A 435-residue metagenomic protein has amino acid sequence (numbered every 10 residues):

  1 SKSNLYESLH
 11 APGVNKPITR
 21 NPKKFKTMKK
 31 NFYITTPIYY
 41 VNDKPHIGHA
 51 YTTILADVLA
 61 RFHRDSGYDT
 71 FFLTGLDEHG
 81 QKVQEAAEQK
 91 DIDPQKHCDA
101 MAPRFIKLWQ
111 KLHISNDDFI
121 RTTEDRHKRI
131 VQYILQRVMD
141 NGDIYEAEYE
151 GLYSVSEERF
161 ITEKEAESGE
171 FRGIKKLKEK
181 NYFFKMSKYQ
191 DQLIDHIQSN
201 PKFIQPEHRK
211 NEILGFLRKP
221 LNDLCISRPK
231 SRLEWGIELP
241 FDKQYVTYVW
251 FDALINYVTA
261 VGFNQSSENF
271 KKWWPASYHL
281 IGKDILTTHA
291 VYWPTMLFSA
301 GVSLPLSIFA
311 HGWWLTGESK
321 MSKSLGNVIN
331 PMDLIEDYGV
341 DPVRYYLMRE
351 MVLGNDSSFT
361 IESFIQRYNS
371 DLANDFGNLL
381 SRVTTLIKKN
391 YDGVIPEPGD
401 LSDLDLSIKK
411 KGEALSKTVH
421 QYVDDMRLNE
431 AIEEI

Functional and structural regions predicted by a protein language model:
R20-T27: Short, Lys/Arg-enriched N-terminal segments with co-localized hydrophobic residues within the first ~10-30 amino acids
K29-T74, R126-I130, G169-E170, L177-K389 (+1 more regions): Structured secondary-structure scaffolds
D77, Y391-H420: Acidic, turn-prone loop/beta-hairpin segments
A86-D99: A charged helix-plus-loop insertion that forms the helical arch/lid used to bind and gate nucleic-acid substrates
P103-S115: A glycine-rich helix N-cap at a beta->alpha junction
R126-D143: Feature captures the FAD/FMN-dependent oxidoreductase FAD-binding
N141-Q190: Cys/His-rich short segments
